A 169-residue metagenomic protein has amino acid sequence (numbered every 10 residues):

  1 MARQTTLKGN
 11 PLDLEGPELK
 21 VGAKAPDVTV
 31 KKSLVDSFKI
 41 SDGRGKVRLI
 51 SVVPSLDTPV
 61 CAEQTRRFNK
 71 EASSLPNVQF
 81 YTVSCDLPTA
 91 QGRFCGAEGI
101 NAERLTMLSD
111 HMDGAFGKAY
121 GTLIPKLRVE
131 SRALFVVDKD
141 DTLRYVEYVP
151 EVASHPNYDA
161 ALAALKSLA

Functional and structural regions predicted by a protein language model:
M1-A169: Chalcogenol-based redox active-site neighborhoods
